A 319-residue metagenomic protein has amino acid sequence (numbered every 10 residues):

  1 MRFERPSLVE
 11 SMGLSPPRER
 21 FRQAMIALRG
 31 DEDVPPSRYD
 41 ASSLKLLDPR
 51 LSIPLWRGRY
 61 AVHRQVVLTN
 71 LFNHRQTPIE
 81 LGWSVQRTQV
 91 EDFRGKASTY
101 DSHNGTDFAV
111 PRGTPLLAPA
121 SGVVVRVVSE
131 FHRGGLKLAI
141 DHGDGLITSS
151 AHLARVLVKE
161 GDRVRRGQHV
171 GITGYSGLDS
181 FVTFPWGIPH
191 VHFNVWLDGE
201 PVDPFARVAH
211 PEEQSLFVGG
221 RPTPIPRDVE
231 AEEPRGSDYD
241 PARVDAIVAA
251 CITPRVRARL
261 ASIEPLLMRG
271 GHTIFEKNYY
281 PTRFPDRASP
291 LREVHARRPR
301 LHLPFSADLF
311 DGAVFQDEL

Functional and structural regions predicted by a protein language model:
R2-G135, D179, G220-L319: Surface-exposed, glycine-biased beta-strand/turn segments
R64, E80-Q89, S150-L153, P201-P211: Short amphipathic beta-strand/extended segments with alternating polar/hydrophobic composition
S98-F108, H142, V195-V202: Small beta-barrel nucleic-acid-binding modules, principally OB-folds
A109, D141, A151, G174 (+1 more regions): Residue-level detector of conserved, well-ordered beta-strand and adjacent loop positions that form binding/recognition
G113, S121, S129, G143-G145 (+2 more regions): Solvent-exposed coil/turn segments that connect beta secondary-structure elements in extracytoplasmic/periplasmic
P115-R126, V158-T173: Short, well-structured beta-strand-loop connectors
P119-L157, L178-H190: Zn2+-dependent peptidoglycan hydrolase active-site motif and core
L138, D162-R235: Conserved, short, structured surface segments that act as functional micro-motifs
